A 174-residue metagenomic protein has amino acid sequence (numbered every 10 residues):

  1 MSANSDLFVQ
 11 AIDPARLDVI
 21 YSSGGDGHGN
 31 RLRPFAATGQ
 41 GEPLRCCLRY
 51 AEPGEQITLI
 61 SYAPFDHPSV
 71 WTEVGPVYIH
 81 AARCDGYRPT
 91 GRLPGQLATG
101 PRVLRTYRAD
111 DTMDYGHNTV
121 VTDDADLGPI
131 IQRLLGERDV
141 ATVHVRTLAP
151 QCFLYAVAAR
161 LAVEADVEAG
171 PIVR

Functional and structural regions predicted by a protein language model:
M1, T38, P43, I172-R174: Compositionally biased, non-globular sequence tracts
M1-L7, I12: Polar/acidic, low-complexity leader/linker segments enriched in S/T/G and N/D
I12-G95, T99-V103: N-terminal, charged amphipathic alpha-helical interaction modules
P68, R88, M113, E164-D166: Intrinsically disordered, low-complexity acidic/polar segments
L93-Q96, T119-T122, G170-R174: Short intrinsically disordered coil segments
R105-T142, R146, A159-L161: Short, hydrophobic/π-rich interface segment
T147-C152: Short Gly/Ser/Thr- and Asp/Glu-enriched loop/turn motifs at secondary-structure junctions
F153-V163, E168, I172: C-terminal edge-of-domain segments
